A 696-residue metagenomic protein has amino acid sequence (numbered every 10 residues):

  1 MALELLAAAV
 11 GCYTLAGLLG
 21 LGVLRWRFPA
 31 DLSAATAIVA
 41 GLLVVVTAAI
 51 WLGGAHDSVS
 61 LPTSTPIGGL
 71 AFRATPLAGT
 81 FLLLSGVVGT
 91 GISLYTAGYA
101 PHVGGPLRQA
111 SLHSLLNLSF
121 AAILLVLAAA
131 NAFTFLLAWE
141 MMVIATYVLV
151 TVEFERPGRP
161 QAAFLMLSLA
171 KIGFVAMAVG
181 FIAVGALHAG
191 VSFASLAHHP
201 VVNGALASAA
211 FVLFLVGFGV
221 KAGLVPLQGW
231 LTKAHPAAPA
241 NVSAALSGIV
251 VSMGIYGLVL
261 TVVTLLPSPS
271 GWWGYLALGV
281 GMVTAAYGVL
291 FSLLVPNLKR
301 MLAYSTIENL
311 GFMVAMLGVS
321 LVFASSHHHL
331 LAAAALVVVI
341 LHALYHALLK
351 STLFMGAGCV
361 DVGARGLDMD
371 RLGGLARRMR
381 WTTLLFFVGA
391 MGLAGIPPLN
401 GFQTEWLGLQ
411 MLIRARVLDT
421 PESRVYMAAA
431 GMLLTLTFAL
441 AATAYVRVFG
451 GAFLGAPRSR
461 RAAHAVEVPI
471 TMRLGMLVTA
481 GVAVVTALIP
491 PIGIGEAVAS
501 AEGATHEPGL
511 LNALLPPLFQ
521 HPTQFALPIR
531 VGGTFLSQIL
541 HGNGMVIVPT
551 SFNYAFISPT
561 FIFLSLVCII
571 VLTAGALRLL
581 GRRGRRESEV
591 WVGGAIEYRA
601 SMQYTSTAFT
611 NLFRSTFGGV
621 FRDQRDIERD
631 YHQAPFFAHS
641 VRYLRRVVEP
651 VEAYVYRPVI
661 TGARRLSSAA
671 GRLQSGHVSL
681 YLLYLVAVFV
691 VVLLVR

Functional and structural regions predicted by a protein language model:
M1-A8, L15-S114, A183, L187-H198 (+1 more regions): Transmembrane helix-loop-helix hairpins at membrane boundaries of multipass inner-membrane proteins
M1-A8, L70-L84, L125-L137, P269-L276 (+6 more regions): Membrane-entry segments of alpha-helical transmembrane domains in multi-pass membrane proteins
G17, L42-V45, V88-G89, F181-I182 (+8 more regions): Hydrophobic core segments of alpha-helical transmembrane domains in multi-pass membrane transport and ion-translocation
A35-A49, K171-V179, F386-P398, M476-F525: Hydrophobic alpha-helical membrane-insertion segments
F72-G86, G204-F218, E422-F438, P516-I569: Hydrophobic alpha-helical transmembrane segments
G91-F135, A145-V468, L488: Hydrophobic transmembrane alpha-helices and their helix-loop junctions in integral membrane proteins
E140: Short phosphate-coordinating micro-motif centered on Lys-Gly-acidic
I492-R696: Aromatic-capped, Gly/Pro-kinked transmembrane alpha-helices
